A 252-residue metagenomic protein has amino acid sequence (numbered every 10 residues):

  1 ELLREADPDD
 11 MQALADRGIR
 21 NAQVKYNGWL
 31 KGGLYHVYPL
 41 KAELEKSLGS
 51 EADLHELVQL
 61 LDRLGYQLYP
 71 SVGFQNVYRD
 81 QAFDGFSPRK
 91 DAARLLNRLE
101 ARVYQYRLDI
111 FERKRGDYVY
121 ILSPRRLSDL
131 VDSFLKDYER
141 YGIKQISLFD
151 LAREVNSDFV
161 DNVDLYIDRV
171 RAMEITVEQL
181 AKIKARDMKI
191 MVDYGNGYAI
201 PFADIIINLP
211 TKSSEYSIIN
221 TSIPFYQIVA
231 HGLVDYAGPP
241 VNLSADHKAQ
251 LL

Functional and structural regions predicted by a protein language model:
E1-A22: Carbohydrate-recognition beta-sandwich/jelly-roll modules in extracellular/periplasmic carbohydrate-active proteins
N21-L252: Aromatic- and carboxylate-enriched substrate-binding clefts and catalytic-loop regions of carbohydrate-active enzymes
